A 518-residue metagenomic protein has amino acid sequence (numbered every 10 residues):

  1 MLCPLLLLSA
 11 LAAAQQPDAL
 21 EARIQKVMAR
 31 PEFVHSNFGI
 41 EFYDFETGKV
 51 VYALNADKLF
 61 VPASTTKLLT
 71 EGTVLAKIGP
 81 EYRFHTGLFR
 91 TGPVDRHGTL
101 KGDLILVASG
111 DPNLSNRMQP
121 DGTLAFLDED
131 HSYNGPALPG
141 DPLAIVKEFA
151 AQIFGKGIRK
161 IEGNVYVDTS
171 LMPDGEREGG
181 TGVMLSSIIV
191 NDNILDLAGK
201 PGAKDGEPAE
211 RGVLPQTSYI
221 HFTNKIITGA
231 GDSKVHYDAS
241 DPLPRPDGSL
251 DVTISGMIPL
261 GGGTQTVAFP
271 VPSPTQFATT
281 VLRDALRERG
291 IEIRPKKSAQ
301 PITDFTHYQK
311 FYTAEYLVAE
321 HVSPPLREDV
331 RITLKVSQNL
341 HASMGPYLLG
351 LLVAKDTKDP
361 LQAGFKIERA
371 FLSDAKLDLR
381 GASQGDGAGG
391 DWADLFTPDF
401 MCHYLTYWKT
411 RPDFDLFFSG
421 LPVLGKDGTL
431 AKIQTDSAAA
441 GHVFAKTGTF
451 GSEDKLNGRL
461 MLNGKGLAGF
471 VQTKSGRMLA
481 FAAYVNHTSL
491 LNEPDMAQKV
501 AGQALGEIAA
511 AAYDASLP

Functional and structural regions predicted by a protein language model:
M1-L7: Sec-dependent signal peptide recognition, specifically the positively charged N-region followed immediately by
S9-L11: N-terminal signal peptide c-region/cleavage motif recognized by signal peptidases
Q15-F45, Y52-K58, Q152: Beta-lactamase-like hydrolase cores
Q16-R30, A76-R380, S475, Q503 (+1 more regions): Conserved serine DD-peptidase/penicillin-binding transpeptidase domain and beta-lactam-recognizing active-site
G48, K67-E71, V165, I188 (+6 more regions): Residue-level preference for non-acidic, small/hydrophobic
V51-A53, A144, V336, P346-P518: Small-residue-rich helix-loop
A53-T73: Short active-site loop at a secondary-structure junction that contains or immediately precedes the catalytic residue(s)
N55-F60, A268, A388-D391: A short glycine/serine-rich beta->alpha loop
